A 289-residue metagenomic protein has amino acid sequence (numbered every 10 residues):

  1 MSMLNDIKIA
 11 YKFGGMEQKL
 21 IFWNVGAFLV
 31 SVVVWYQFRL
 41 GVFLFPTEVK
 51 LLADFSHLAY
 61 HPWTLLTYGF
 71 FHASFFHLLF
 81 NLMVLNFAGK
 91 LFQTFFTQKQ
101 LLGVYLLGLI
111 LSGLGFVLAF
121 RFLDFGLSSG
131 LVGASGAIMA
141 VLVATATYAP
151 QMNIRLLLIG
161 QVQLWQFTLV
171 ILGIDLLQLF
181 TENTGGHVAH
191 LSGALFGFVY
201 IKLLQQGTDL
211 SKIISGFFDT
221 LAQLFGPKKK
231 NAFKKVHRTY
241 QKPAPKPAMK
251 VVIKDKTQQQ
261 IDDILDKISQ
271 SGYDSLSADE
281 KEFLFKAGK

Functional and structural regions predicted by a protein language model:
M1-M16, V25, D175-K289: C-terminal transmembrane module of polytopic alpha-helical membrane proteins
L4-K8, L85-T94, A149-R155: C-terminal ends of transmembrane helices
F13-V132, L179-A189: N-terminal TM1-TM2 helical hairpin plus the immediately adjacent luminal interfacial "cap"
L79, A134-L142, V188-L195: Membrane-embedded alpha-helical segments of multi-pass membrane proteins, especially the transmembrane helices
G89, A144-Y148, G197-Q205: Hydrophobic transmembrane alpha-helices
T94, T147-Q161, Q205-K212: Alpha-helical transmembrane bundle and helix-membrane interface signal in multi-pass integral membrane proteins
L106-G108, I159-Q163, F167-L172, H190-G193: Central hydrophobic cores of alpha-helical transmembrane segments in multi-pass integral membrane proteins
L127-Y148, V162-L164: Membrane-interface micro-motifs in multi-pass membrane enzymes
